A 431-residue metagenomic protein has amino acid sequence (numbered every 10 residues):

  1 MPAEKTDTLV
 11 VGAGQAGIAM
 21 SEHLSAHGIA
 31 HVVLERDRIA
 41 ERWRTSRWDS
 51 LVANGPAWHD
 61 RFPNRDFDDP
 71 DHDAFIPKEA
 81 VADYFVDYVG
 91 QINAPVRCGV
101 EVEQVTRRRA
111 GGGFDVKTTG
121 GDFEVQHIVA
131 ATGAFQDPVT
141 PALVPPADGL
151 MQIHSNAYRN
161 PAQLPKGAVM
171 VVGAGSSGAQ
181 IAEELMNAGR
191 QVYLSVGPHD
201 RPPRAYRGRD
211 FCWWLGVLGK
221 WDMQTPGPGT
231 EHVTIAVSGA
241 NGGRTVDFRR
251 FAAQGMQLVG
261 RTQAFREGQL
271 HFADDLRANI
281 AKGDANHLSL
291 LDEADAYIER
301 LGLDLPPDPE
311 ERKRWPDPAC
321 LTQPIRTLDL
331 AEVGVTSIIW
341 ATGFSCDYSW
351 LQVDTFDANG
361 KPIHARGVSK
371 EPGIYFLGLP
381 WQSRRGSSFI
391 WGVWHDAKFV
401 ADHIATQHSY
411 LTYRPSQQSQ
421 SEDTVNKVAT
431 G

Functional and structural regions predicted by a protein language model:
P2-T45, F75-G431: Flavin (primarily FAD) cofactor-binding/catalytic cores of flavoenzymes
A40-N64, F251: Redox-cofactor-proximal catalytic regions of oxidoreductases
F62-D66, G378-P380: A short small-residue
D68-H72: A short acidic, helix-capping loop that chelates divalent metal ions and anchors anionic groups
